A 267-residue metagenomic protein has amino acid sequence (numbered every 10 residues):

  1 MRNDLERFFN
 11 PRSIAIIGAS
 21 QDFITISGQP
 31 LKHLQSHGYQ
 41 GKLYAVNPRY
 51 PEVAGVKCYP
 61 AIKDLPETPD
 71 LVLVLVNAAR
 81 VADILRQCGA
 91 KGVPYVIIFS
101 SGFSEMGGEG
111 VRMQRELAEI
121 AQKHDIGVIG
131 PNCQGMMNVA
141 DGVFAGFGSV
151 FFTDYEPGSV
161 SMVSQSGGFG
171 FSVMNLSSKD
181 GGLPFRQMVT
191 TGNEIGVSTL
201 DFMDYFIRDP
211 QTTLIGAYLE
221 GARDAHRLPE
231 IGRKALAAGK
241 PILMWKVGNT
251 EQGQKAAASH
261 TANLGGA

Functional and structural regions predicted by a protein language model:
M1-A267: Catalytic-core regions of core metabolic enzymes, especially those transforming organic acids/acyl-group intermediates
